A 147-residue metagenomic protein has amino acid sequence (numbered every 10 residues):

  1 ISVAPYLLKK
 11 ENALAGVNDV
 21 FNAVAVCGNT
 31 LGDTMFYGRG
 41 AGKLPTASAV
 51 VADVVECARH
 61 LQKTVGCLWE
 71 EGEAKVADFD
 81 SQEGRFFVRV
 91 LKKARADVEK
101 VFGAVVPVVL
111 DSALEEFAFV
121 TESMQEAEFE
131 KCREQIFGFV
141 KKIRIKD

Functional and structural regions predicted by a protein language model:
I1-D147: NAD(P)-dependent dehydrogenase/reductase Rossmann-like domain
